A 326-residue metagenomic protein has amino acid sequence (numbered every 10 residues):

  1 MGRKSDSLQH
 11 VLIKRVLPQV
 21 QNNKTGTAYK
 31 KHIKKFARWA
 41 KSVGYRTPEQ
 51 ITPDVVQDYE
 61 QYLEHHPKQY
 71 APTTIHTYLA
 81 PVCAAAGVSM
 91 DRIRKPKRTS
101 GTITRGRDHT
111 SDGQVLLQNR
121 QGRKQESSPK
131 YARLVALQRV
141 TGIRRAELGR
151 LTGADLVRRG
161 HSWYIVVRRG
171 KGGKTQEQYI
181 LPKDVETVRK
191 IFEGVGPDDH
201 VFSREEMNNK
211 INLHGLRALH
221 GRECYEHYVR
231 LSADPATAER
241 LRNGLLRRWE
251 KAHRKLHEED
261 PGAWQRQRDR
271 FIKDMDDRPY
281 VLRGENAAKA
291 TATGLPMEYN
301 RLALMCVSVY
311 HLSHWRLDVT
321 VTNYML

Functional and structural regions predicted by a protein language model:
P18-D91: Non-catalytic DNA-binding core/recognition domains of DNA-processing enzymes
Q57-Q61, M90-G122, R168-K171: Flexible interdomain linker/hinge and immediately adjacent N-terminus of the catalytic tyrosine-recombinase domain
L116-R145, A287-L295, Y299-L302: Basic, Lys/Arg- and aromatic-enriched nucleic-acid-binding interface segment
L137-H161, D318-V321: Short, charged phosphate-coordinating catalytic segments
L148, L216-V229, S308-V309: Short, basic/aromatic-rich helical patch in the C-terminal catalytic core of site-specific tyrosine
R150-T187: Conserved tyrosine-mediated DNA breakage-rejoining catalytic core shared by Y-recombinases
W163-R168, P279-L326: Short functional hotspots where side chains directly engage DNA or cofactors
H227-A303: Mixed-charge, low-complexity intrinsically disordered segments
